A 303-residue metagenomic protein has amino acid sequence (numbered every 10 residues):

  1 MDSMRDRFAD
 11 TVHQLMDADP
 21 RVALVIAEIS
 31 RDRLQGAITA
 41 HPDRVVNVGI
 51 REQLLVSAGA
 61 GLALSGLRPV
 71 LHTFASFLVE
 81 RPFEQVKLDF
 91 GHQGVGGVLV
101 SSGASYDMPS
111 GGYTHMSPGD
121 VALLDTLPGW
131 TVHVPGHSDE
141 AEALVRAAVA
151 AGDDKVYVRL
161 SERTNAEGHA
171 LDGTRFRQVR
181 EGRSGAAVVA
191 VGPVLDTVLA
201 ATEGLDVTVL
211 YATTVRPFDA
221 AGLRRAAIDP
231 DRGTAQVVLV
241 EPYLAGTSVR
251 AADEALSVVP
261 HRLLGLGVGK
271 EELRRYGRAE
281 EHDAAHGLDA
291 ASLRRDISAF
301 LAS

Functional and structural regions predicted by a protein language model:
M1-D153, T164, R175-F176: Thiamine diphosphate
A23-A40, M108, S161-S303: Thiamine diphosphate
H72, V98-G103, V134-P135, Y157-S161 (+3 more regions): Short beta-strand segments
